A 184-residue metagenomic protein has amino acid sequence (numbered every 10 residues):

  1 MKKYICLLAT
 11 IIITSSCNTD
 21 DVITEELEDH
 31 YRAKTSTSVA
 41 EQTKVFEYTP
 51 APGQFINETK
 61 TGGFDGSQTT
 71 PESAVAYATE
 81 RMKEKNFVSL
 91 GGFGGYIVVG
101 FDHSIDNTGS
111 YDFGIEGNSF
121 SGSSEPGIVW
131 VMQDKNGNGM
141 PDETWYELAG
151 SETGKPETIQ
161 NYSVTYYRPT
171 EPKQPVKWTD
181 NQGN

Functional and structural regions predicted by a protein language model:
M1-Y4, N18-T19: Positively charged n-region of N-terminal signal peptides that target proteins for export
C6-A9: Sec-dependent N-terminal signal peptides
I13-S16: C-terminal motif of bacterial Sec signal peptides marking the signal peptidase cleavage site
V22-E125, K135, T144-N184: A domain-level signal for the mature, folded cores of soluble proteins
I128-W130: Beta-strand signatures of extracellular beta-sandwich domains
M132-G139: Short loop/turn segments immediately following beta-strands, especially the blade-tip and inter-blade linker loops
